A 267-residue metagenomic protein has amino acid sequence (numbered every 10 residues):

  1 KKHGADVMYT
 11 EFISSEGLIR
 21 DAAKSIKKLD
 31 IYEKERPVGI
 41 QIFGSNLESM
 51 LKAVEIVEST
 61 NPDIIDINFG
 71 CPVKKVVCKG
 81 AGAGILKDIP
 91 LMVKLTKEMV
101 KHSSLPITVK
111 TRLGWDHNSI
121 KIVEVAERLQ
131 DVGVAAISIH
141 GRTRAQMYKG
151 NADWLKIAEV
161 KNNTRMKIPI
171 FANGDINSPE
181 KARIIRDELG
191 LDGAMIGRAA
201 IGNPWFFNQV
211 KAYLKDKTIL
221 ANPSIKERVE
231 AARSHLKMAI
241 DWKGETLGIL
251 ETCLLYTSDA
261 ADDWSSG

Functional and structural regions predicted by a protein language model:
K1-D63: Glycine-rich, positively charged N-terminal anion/phosphate-binding segment
M8-T10, V38-I42, I65, I107-T111 (+3 more regions): Hydrophobic faces of well-ordered beta-strands that scaffold small-molecule active sites in alpha/beta enzyme cores
I13-S15, F43-S45, G70-P72, R112-D116 (+3 more regions): Active-site beta-loop-alpha junctions enriched in small/polar residues
M50-I56, I120-V125, I176-G193: Catalytic cores of alpha/beta
V54-I65, F69, K74, K79 (+2 more regions): Alpha/beta enzyme core
G141, L191-F207: Glycine-rich phosphate-binding active-site loops on the catalytic face of alpha/beta enzymes
N203-I219: C-terminal helical cap(s) of enzyme catalytic domains, especially alpha/beta-barrels
D259-G267: Single conserved hydrophobic/aromatic residue that forms the stacking wall/gate of nucleotide- or nucleobase-binding
